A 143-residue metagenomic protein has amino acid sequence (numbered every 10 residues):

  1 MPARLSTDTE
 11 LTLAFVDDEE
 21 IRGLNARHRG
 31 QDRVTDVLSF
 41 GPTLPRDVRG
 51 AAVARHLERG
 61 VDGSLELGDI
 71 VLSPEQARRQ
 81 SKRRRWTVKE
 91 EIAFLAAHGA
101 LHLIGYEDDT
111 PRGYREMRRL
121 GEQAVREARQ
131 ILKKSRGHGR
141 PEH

Functional and structural regions predicted by a protein language model:
M1-E91, L103-H143: Active-site rim/adjacent substrate-binding subdomains
L95, G99-L103: Catalytic glutamate of the conserved HExxH
